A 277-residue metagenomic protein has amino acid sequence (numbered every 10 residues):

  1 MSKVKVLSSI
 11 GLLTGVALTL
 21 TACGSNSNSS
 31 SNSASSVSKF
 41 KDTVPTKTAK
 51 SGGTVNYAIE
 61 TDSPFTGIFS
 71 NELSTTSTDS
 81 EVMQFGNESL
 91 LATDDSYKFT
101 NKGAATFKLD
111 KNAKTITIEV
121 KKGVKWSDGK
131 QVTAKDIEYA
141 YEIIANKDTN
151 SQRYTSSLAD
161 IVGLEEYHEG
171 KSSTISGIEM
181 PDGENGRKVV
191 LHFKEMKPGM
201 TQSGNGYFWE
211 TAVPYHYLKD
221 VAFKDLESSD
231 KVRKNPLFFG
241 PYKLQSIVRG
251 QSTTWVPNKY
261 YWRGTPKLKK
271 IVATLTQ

Functional and structural regions predicted by a protein language model:
M1-S8: Bacterial Sec-dependent N-terminal signal peptides
L20-A22: C-terminal motif of bacterial Sec signal peptides marking the signal peptidase cleavage site
G24-N26: Bacterial signal peptide processing site
G52-T61, A105, T115-E119, I137-Y141 (+4 more regions): Short, well-ordered beta-strand elements
A58-L109, L237: N-terminal lobe/hinge region of extracytoplasmic solute-binding protein
A105-R153: Aromatic- and charge-enriched surface segment that lines or borders ligand/interaction sites
S156-K219: Surface-exposed binding/hinge segments that line and control ligand-binding clefts or catalytic entry sites
N205-P266: Gly/Pro-rich hinge or "lid" segments in bacterial periplasmic/extracellular proteins
